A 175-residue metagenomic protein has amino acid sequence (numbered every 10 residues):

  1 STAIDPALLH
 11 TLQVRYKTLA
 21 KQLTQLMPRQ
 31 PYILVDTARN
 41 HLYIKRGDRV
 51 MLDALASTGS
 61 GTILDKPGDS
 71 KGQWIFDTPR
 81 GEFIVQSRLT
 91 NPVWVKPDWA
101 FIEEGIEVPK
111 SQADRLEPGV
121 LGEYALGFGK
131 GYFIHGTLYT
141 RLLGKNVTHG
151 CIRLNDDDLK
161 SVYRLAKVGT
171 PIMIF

Functional and structural regions predicted by a protein language model:
S1-F175: N-terminal pre-domains immediately preceding structured catalytic cores
